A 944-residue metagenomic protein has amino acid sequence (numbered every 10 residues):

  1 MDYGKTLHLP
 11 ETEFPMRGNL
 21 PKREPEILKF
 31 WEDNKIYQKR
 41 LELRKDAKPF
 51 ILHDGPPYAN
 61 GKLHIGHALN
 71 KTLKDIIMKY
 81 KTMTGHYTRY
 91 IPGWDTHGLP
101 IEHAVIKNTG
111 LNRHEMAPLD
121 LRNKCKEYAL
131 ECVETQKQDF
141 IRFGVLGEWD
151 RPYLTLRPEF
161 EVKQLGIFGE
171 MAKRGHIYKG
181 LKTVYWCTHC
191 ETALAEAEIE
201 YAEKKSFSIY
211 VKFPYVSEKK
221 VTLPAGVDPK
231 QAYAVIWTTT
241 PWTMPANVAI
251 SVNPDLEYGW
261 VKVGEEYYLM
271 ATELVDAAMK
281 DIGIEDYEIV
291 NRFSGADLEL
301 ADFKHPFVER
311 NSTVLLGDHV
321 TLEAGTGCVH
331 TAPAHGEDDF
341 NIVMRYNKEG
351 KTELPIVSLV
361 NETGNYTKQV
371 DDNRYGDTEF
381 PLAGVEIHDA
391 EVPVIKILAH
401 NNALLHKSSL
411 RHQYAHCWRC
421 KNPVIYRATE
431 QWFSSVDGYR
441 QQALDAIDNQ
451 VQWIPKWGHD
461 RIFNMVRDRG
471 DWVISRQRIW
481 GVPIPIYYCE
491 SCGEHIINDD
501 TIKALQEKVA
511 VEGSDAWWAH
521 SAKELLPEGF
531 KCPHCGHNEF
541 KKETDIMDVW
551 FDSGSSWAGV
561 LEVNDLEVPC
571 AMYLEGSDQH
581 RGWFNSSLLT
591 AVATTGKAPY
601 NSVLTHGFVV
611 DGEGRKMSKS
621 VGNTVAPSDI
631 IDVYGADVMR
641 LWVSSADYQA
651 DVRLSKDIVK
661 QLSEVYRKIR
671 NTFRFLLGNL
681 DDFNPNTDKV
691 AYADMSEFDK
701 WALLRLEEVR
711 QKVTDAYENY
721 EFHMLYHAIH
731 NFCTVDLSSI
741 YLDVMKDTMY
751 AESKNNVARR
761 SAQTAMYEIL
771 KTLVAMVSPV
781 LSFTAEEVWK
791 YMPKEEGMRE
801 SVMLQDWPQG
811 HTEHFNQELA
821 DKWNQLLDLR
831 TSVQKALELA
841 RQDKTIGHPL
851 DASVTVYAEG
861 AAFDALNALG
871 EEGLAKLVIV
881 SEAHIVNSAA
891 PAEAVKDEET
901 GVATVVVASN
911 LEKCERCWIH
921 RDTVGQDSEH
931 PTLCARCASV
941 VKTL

Functional and structural regions predicted by a protein language model:
D2-L20, E26, F30-N34, I106-P245 (+14 more regions): Residue patterns forming the tRNA-binding/recognition surfaces of aminoacyl-tRNA synthetases and related DALR
E42-A104, I236-M244, S251, L315-I342 (+2 more regions): N-terminal catalytic cores of NTP/NDP-binding nucleotidyl/phosphoryl-transfer enzymes
R44, K48-D54, I65-L69, L73 (+19 more regions): Secondary-structure capping and boundary motifs in well-ordered enzyme cores
D95, V184, T188, A195-A202 (+8 more regions): Acidic, turn-prone loop/beta-hairpin segments
C187, C417, C489, C532-C535 (+2 more regions): Short cysteine-rich clusters marking metal-coordination/redox-active sites
E191, G493, G536, W918-R921 (+1 more regions): Cys/His-coordinated zinc-binding microdomains
S217, Y346-T352, I356-E362, R478-W480 (+1 more regions): Alpha-helical recognition segments enriched in aromatics with Gly/Pro capping that present substrate-recognition
P245, A249, L256-C328, E337 (+1 more regions): Protease-associated
